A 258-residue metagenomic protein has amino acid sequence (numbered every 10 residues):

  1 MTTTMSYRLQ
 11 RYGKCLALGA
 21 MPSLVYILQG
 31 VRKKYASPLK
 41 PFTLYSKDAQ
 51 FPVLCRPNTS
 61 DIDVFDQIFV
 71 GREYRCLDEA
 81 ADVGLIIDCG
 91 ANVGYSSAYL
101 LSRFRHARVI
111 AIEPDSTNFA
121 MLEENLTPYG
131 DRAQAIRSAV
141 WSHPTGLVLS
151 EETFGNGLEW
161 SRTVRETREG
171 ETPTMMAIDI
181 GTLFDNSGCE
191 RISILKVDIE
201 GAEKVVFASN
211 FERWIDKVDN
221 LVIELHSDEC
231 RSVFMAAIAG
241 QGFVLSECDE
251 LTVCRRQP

Functional and structural regions predicted by a protein language model:
M1-P258: Phosphate/nucleotide-binding beta-alpha loop and adjacent structural elements of enzyme active sites
